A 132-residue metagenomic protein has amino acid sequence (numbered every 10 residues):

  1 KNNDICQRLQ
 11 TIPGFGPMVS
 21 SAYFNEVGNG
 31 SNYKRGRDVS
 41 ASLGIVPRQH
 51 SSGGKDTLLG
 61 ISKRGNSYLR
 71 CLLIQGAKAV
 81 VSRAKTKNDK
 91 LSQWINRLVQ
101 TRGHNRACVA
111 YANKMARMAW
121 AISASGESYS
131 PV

Functional and structural regions predicted by a protein language model:
K1-V132: A detector of single, family-specific signature residues that are central to catalytic or substrate-handling motifs
